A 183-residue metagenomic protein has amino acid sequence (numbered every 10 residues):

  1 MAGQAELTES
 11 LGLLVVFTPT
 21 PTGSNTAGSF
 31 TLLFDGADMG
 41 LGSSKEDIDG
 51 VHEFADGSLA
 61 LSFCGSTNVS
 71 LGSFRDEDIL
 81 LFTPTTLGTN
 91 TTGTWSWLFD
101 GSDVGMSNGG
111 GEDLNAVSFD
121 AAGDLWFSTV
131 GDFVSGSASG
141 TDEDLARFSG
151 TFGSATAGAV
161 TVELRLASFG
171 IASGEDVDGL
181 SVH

Functional and structural regions predicted by a protein language model:
M1-H183: Sequence/structural signature of beta-propeller domains
